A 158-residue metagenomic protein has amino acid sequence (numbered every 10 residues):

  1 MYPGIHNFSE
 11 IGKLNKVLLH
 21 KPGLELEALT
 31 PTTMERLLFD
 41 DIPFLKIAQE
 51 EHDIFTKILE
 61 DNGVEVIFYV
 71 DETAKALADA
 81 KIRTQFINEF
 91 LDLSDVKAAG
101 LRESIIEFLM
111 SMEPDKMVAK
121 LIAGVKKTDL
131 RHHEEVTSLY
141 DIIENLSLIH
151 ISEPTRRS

Functional and structural regions predicted by a protein language model:
M1-N145: N-terminal leader/transition segments
I149-S158: Single conserved hydrophobic/aromatic residue that forms the stacking wall/gate of nucleotide- or nucleobase-binding
